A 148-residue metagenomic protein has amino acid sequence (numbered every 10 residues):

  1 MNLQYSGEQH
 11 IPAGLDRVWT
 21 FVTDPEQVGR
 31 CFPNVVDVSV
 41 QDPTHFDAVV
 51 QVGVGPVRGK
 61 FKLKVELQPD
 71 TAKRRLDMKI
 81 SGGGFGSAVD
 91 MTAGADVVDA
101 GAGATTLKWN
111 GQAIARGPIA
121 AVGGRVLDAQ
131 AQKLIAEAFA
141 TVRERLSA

Functional and structural regions predicted by a protein language model:
M1-G53, A148: Hydrophobic ligand-binding cavity/cleft-lining segments
N2-E8, H45-D47, K60-K62, R75 (+2 more regions): Intrinsic-disorder/low-complexity, polar/charged segments enriched in Ser/Thr/Lys/Arg/Asp/Glu/Gln
G7-Q9, V35, K62-P69, I80 (+1 more regions): Hydrophobic/aromatic beta-strand elements that line small-molecule binding cavities or substrate pockets in beta-rich
D16, T20, A102, A136 (+2 more regions): Replace "anionic and nucleotidyl ligands
P25-R30, G55-G59, G84-A88: Short, solvent-exposed secondary-structure boundary motifs
S39-S81, E137: Glycine-rich portal/gate segments that line the openings of hydrophobic small-molecule binding cavities
K79-A129: Beta-strand/loop substructures that line and gate deep hydrophobic ligand-binding cavities in soluble
P118-A148: A conserved amphipathic terminal alpha-helix motif
